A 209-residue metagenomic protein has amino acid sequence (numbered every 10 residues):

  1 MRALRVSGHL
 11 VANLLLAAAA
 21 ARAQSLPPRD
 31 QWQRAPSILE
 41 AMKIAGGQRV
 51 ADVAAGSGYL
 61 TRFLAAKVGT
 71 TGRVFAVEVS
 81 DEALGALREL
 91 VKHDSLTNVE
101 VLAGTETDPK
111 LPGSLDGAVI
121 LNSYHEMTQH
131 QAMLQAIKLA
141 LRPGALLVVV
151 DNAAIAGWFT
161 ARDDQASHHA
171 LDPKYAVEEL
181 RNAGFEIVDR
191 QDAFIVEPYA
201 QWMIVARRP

Functional and structural regions predicted by a protein language model:
A23-Q33: Class I SAM-dependent methyltransferase Rossmann-like catalytic core, especially the SAM/SAH-binding loop
Q31-G46: Conserved alpha-helix/loop element of class I SAM-dependent methyltransferases that forms part of the SAM/SAH-binding
A51, S57-P109: Class I SAM-dependent methyltransferase SAM/SAH-binding core
A65, Q131-L146: A short glycine-rich, Lys/Arg-flanked "PGG" loop and its adjoining helix->strand segment in the class I
P109-A118: A short acidic, Gly/Pro-enriched loop at the edge of an enzyme's catalytic core that lines a small-molecule cofactor
V148-Y175: Conserved class I S-adenosyl-L-methionine
H169-A183, R190: Short alpha-helix
D189-P209: Core SAM-dependent methyltransferase catalytic element
